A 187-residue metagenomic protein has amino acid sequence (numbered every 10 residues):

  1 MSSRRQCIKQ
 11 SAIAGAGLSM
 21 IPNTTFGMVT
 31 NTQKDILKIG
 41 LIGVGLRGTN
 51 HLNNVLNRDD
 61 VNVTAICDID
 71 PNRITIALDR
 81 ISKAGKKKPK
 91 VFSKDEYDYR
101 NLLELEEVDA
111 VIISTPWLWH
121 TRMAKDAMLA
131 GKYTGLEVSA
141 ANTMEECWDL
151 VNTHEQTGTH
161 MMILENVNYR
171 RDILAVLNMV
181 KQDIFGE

Functional and structural regions predicted by a protein language model:
M1-L136, W148, N152-H160: N-terminal glycine-/serine-/threonine-rich beta1-alpha1-beta2 phosphate-ribose binding loop of Rossmann-like
Y133, A141-E187: A contiguous active-site-proximal alpha/beta segment in oxidoreductase catalytic domains
